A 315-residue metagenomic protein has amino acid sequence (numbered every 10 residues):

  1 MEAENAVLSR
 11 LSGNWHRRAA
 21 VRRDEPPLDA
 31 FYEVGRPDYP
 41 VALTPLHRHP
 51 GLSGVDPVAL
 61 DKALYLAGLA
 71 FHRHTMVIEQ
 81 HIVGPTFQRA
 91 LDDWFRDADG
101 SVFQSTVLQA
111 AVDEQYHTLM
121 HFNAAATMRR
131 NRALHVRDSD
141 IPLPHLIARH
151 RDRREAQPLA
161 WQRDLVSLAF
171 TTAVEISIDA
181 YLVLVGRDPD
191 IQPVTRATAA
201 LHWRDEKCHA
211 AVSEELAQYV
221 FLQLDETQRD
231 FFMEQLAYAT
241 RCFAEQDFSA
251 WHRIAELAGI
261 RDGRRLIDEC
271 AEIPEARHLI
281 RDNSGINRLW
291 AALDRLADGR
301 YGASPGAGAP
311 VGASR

Functional and structural regions predicted by a protein language model:
M1-S105, T127-V166, L222-R315: Terminal targeting/low-complexity segments that flank the catalytic cores of oxidoreductases
T75-V83, A110-H121, A125, T171-D179 (+1 more regions): Alpha-helical transition-metal enzyme core signature, strongest for iron centers
R89-D93, D113, H117, A124-N131 (+1 more regions): Mid-sequence acidic-hydrophobic segments that form the walls of catalytic/ligand-binding cavities or oligomerization
F103-T106, A110, T198, H202: Extended, well-ordered alpha-helical scaffold segments
P142-P189, P193-A197, W203: Loop-centered beta-sheet repeat module
F170, Y181-L236: Aromatic-anchored, glycine/proline-accented short structural segments that stabilize local strand-turns or short
